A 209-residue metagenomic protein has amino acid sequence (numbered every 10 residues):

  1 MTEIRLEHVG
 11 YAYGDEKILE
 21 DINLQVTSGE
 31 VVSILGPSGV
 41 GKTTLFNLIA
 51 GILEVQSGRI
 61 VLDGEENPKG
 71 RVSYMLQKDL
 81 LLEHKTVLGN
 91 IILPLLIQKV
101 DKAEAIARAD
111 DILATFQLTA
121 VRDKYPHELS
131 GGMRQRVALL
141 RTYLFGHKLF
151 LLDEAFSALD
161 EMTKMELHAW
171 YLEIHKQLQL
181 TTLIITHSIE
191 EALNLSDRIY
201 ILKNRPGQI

Functional and structural regions predicted by a protein language model:
L35-P37: The feature captures the beta-strand-to-loop junction immediately N-terminal to the Walker
A50: Helix-to-loop junction immediately C-terminal to a conserved catalytic motif
G58-G70, R108: Conserved ABC transporter NBD signature motif
L88-L96, I106: Short helical segment in ABC ATPase nucleotide-binding domains corresponding to the A-loop/adjacent helical element
A103-V121, E173: Conserved ABC ATPase "signature" region
Y125-L129, M133: Conserved ABC ATPase signature
L144-K148: A short, proline-enriched helix->beta-strand linker immediately N-terminal to the Walker B motif in ABC-type P-loop
